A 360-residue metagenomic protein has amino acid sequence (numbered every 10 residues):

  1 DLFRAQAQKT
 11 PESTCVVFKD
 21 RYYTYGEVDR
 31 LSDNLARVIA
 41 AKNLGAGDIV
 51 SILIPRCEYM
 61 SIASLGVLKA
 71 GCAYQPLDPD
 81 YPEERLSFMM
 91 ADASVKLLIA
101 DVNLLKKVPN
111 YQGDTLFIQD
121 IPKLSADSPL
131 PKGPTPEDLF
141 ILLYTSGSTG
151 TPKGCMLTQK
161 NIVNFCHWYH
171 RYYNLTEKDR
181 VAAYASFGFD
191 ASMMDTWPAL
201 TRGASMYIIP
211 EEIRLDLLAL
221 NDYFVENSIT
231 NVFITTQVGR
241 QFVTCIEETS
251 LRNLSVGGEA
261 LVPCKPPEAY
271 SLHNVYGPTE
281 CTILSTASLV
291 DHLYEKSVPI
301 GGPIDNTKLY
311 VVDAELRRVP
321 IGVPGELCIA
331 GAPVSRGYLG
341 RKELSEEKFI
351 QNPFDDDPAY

Functional and structural regions predicted by a protein language model:
D1-V163, Y173-N174, A199, G203: Carrier-protein-dependent adenylate-forming modules in NRPS/ANL systems
Q6, I54-C57, D78, L175 (+4 more regions): Conserved AMP-binding
R37, E83, L98-K132, I162 (+2 more regions): AMP-dependent adenylate-forming
V50, V67, L98, L139 (+7 more regions): Conserved S/T- and glycine-rich ATP-binding loop of Class I adenylate-forming
Y81, N103-L105, I213, Q237-G239 (+2 more regions): Alpha-helix capping/helix-boundary segments
M90-A93, P109-Y111, L175, C245-S250 (+1 more regions): Short, conserved loop/helix-junction motifs that constitute active-site signature segments in enzyme catalytic cores
K153-A182, D190-T230, S288: Conserved AMP-binding/adenylation subdomain of ANL enzymes
T201-S205, N227-F233, G239-P299, D305-K308: Gly/Ser/Thr-rich phosphate-binding loop
